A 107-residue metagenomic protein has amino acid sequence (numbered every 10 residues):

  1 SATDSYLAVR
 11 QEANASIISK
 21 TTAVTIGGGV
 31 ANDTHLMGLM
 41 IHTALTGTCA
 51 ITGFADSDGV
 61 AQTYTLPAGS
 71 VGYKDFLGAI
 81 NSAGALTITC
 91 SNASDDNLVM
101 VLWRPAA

Functional and structural regions predicted by a protein language model:
S1-T52, D56-V60, T65-P67, A85-T89 (+2 more regions): Extended, low-complexity segments enriched in Ser/Thr/Gly and acidic residues that occur primarily in surface-exposed
N32, G78-N81: Solvent-exposed alpha-helices and their adjacent loops that cap or buttress functional pockets in soluble metabolic
V71-A79: Exposed aromatic-hydrophobic patches
